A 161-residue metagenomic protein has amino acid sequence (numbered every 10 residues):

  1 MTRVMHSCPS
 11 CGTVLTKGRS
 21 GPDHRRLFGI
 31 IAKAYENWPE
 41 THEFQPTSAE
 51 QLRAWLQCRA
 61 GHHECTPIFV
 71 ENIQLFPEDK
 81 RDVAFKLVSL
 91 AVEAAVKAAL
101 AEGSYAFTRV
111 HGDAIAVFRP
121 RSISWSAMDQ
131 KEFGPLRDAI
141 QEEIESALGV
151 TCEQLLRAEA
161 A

Functional and structural regions predicted by a protein language model:
M1-A161: Acidic (Asp/Glu-rich) sequence patches and key acidic residues that form negatively charged surfaces used
